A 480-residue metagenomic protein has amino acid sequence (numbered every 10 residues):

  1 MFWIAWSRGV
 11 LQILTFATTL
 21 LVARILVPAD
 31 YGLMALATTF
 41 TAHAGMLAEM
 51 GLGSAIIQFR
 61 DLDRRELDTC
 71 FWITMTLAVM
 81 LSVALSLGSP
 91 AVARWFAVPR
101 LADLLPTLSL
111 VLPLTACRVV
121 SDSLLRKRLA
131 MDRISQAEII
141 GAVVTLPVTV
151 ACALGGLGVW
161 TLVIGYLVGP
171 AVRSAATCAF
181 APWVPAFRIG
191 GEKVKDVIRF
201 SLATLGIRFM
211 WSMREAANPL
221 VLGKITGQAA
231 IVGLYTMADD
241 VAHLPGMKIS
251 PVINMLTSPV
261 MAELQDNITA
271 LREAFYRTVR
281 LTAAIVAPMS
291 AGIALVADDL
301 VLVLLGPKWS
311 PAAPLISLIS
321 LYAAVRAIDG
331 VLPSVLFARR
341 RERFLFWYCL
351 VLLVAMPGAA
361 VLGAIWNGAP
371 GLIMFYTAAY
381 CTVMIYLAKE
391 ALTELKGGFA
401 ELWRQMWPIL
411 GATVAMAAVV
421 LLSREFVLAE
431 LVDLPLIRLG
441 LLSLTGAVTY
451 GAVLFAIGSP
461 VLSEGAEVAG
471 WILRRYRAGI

Functional and structural regions predicted by a protein language model:
M1-L52, I73-S89, V111, G141-V150 (+2 more regions): Signature of the first transmembrane helix
Q12-I13, W72-A97, D103-P106, P147 (+5 more regions): Alpha-helical transmembrane segments of multi-pass membrane transport and lipid-handling proteins
F16-D30, A93-W95, A151-A153, S212-L244 (+4 more regions): Helix-terminus/linker motif at the lipid-water interface of multi-pass membrane proteins
L47-R64, R126-K127, A238, A242-V286 (+1 more regions): Helix-loop junctions and terminal segments of transmembrane helices in multi-pass membrane transport/translocation
A55-R64, L114-I139, W160, A181 (+4 more regions): Membrane-interface junctions at transmembrane-helix termini in multi-pass inner-membrane proteins
A102-S109, A137-P182, D196-L202, I207 (+5 more regions): Hydrophobic alpha-helical transmembrane segments
D132, A175-P219, I225, A230 (+3 more regions): Interhelical loop/hinge segments that connect adjacent transmembrane helices in multipass membrane
K389-F399, M406, L421-I480: Membrane-proximal transmembrane or re-entrant/amphipathic helices at the cytosolic face
